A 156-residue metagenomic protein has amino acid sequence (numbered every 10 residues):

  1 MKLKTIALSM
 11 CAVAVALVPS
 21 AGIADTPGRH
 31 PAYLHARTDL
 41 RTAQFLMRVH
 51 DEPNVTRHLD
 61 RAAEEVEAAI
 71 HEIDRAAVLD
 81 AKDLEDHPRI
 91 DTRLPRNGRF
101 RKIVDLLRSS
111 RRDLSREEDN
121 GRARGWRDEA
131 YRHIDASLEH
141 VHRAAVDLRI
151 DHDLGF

Functional and structural regions predicted by a protein language model:
M1-M10: Bacterial N-terminal signal peptides that target proteins for export
V15-G22: C-terminal segment of classical bacterial N-terminal signal peptides
G22-F156: Long, charged/polar, soluble alpha-helical segments
